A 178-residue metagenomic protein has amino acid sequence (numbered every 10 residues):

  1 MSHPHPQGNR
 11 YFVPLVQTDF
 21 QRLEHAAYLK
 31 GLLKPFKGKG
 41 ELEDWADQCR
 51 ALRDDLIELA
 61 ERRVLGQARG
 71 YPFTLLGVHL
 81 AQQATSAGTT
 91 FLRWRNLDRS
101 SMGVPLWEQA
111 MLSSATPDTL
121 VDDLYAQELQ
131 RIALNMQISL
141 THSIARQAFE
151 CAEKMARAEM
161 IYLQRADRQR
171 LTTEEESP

Functional and structural regions predicted by a protein language model:
Q7-L75, D167-P178: Negatively charged, low-complexity tracts enriched in Asp/Glu with abundant Ser/Thr
Q21-E24, K34, E41-D44, Q48 (+6 more regions): Non-membrane alpha-helical secondary structure
C49-L59, R63, L120, L124-T141 (+1 more regions): Amphipathic alpha-helical coiled-coil segments
L59, R63-T74, L134, T141 (+4 more regions): Hydrophobic stripe of amphipathic alpha-helices that form coiled-coil interfaces
E61-L97: Amphipathic, interaction-prone secondary-structure segments
Q82, M102-D118, L163-R165, Q169-P178: Hydrophobic transmembrane alpha-helix bundles
T90-A133: Intrinsically disordered, low-complexity regulatory segments enriched in Ser/Thr/Pro and charged residues
